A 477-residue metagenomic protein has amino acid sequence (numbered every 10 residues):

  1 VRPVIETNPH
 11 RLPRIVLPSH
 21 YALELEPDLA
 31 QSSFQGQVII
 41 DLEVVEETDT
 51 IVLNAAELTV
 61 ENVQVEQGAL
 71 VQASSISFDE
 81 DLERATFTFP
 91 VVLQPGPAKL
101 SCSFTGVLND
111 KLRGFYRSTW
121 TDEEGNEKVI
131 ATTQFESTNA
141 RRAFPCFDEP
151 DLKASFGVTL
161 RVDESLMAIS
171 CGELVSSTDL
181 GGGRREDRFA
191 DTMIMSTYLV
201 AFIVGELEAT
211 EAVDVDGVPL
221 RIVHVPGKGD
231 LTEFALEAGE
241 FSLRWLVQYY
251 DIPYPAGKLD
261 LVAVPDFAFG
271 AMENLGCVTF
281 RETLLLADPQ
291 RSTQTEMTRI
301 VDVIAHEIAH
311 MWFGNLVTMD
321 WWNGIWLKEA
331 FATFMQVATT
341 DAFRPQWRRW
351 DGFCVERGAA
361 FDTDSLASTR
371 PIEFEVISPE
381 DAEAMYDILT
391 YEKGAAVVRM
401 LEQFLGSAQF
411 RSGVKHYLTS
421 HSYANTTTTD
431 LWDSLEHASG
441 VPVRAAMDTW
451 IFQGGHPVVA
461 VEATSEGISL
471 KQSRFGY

Functional and structural regions predicted by a protein language model:
V1-Q35, G68-L70, E124-I130, P150 (+1 more regions): N-terminal, polar/Ser/Thr-rich
H20, S33-I39, T48-T50, R84 (+5 more regions): Intrinsic-disorder/low-complexity, polar/charged segments enriched in Ser/Thr/Lys/Arg/Asp/Glu/Gln
Q37-T59, C146-D148, F156-D163, T429 (+2 more regions): Surface-exposed beta-strand/loop patches in extracellular or lumenal glycoproteins
V38, V63, L246: Residue-level signal for inorganic ion chemistry
L58-D122, P145-D148, G181-G183: A surface-exposed beta-strand-loop module
V71-Q94, I130-R141, V225, E282-V303: Aromatic/His-enriched, Gly/Pro-containing loop or helix-boundary segments that lie immediately adjacent to catalytic
S103-T210, F234, E375, T449-W450 (+1 more regions): Extended, low-hydrophobicity, Ser/Thr/Pro/Gly-biased non-transmembrane segments
I130, F189, P219-S473: Hydrophobic alpha-helical and helix-loop surface patches within well-folded domains that function as non-catalytic
